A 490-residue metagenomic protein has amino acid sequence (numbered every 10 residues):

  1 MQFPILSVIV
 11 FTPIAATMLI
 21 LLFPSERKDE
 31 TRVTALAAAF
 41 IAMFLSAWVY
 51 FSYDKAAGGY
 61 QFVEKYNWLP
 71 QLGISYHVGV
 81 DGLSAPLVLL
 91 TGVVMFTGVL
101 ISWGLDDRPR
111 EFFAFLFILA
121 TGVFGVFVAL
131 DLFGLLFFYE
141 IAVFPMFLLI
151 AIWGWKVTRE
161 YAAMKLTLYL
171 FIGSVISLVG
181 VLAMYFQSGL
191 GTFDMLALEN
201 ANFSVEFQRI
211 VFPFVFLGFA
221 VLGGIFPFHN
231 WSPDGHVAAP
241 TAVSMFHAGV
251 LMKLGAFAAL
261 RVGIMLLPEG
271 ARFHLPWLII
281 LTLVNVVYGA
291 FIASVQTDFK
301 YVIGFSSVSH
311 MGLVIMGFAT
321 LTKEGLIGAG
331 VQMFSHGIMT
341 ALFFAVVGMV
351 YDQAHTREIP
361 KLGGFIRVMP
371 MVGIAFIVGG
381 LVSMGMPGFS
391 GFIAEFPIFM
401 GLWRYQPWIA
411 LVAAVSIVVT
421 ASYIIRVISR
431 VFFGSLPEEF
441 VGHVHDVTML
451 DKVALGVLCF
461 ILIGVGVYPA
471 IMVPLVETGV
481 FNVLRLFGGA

Functional and structural regions predicted by a protein language model:
M1-I5, L19-A114, T192-N200, F481-L486: Transmembrane helix-loop-helix hairpins at membrane boundaries of multipass inner-membrane proteins
S7-L22, A37-V49, V88-S102, L119-T121 (+5 more regions): Central hydrophobic cores of alpha-helical transmembrane segments in multi-pass inner-membrane proteins across all
D29-F40, Y161-F171, M369-G373, M449-V457: Alpha-helical transmembrane segments and their helix-start/interface "positive-inside/aromatic belt" motifs in integral
A37-S52, Y169-V179, G379, V418 (+1 more regions): Hydrophobic alpha-helical membrane-insertion segments
T97-L105, T121-F133, F147-R430: Hydrophobic transmembrane alpha-helices and their helix-loop junctions in integral membrane proteins
I101-F115, T241, G249, F440-L450: Cytoplasmic juxtamembrane regions at transmembrane-helix boundaries
E140: Short phosphate-coordinating micro-motif centered on Lys-Gly-acidic
M369-V372, I424-A490: Cytoplasmic/organellar membrane-interface segments at the starts of transmembrane helices in multi-pass inner-membrane
